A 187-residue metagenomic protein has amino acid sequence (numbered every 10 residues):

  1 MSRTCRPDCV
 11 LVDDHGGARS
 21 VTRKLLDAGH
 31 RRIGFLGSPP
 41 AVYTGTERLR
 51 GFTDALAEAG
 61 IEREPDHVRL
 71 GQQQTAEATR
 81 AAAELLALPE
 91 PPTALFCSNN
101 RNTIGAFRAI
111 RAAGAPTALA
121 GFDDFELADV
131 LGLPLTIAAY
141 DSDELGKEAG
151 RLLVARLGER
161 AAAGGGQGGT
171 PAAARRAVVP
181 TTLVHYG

Functional and structural regions predicted by a protein language model:
S2-G187: Bacterial carbohydrate/catabolite-sensing allosteric modules
